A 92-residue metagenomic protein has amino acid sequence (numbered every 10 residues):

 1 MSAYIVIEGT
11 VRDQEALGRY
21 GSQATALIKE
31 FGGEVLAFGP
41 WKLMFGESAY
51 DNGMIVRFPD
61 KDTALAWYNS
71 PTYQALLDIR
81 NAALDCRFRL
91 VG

Functional and structural regions predicted by a protein language model:
M1-N52, P59-N69, G92: Short S/T/G/P-rich N-terminal loop/turn motif that feeds into the first structured element of a domain
K61-R89: C-terminal structural segments of small proteins and small subunits
